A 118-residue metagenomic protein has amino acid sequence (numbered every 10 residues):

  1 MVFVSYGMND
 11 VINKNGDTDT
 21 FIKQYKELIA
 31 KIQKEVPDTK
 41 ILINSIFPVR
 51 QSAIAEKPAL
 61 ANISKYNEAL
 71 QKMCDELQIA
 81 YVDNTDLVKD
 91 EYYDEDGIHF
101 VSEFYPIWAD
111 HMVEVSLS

Functional and structural regions predicted by a protein language model:
M1-S118: Alpha-helical cap/lid subdomain in secreted, periplasmic, or secretory-pathway luminal O-acyl-processing enzymes
